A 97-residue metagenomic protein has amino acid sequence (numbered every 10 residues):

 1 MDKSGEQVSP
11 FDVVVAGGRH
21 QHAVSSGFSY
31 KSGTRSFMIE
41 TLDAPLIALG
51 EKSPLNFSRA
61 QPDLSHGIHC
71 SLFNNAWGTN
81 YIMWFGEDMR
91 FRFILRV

Functional and structural regions predicted by a protein language model:
M1-V97: C-terminal (or distal) subdomains of carbohydrate-active enzymes
